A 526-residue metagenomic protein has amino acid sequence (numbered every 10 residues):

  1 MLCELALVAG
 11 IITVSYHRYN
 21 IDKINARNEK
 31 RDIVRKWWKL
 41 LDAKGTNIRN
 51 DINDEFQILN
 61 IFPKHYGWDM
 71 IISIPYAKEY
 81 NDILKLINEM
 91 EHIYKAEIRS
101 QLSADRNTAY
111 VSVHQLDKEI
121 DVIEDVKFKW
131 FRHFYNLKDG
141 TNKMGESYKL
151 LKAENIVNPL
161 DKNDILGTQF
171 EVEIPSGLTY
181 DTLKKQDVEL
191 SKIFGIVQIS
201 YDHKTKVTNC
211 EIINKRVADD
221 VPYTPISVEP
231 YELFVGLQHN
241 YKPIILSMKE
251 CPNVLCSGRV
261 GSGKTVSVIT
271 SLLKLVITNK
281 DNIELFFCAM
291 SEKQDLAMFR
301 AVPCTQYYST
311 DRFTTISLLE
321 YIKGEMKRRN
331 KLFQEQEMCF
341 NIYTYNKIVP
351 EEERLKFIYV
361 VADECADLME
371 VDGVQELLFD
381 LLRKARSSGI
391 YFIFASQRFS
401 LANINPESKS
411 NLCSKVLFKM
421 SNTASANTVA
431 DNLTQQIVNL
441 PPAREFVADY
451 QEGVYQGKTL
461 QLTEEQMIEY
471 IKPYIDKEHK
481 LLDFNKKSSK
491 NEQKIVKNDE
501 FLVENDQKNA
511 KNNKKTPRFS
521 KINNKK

Functional and structural regions predicted by a protein language model:
M1-E29, D69, D164-P175, E189-I193 (+12 more regions): P-loop NTPase catalytic phosphate-binding loop
K30-D32, K36-F234, Y241: N-terminal "pre-motor" subdomain/linker immediately upstream of P-loop NTPase catalytic cores
R106-T108, T205-I212, E337-I348, F399: Glycine/charge-rich, flexible interdomain linkers and switch-proximal surface loops that mediate coupling
G145, K331-K356: Short helix/loop segment immediately N-terminal to the Walker
T434-E452: Conserved C-terminal "switch" segment of AAA+ ATPases
G457: Short basic (Lys/Arg) and small-residue
